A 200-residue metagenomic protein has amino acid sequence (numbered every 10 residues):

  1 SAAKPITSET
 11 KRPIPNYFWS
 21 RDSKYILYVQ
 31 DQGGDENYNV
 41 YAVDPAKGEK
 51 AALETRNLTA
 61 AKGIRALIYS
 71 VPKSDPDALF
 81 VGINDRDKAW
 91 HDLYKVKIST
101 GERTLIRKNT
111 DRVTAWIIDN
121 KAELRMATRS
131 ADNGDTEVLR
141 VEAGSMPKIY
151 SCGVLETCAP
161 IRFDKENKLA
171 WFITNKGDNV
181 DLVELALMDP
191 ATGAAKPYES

Functional and structural regions predicted by a protein language model:
S1, T7-I14, Y25-Y41, G48-K50 (+9 more regions): A flexible loop/linker signature enriched in serine peptidases of the S9 family
A3, A52-T55, R103, M146-I149 (+1 more regions): Tryptophan-centered short beta-strand motifs
Y17, Y94-V96, W116, I161 (+1 more regions): A residue-level detector for well-ordered beta-strand positions
S20-D22: Loop/turn segments within WD40 beta-propeller blades
P45-G48, K97-G101, V141-S145, D189-G193: Short loop/turn segments that connect beta-strands within beta-propeller blades
I98-I106, I118: Active-site lining segments of carbohydrate-active enzymes
E184-S200: C-terminal, active-site-flanking charged/polar segments
